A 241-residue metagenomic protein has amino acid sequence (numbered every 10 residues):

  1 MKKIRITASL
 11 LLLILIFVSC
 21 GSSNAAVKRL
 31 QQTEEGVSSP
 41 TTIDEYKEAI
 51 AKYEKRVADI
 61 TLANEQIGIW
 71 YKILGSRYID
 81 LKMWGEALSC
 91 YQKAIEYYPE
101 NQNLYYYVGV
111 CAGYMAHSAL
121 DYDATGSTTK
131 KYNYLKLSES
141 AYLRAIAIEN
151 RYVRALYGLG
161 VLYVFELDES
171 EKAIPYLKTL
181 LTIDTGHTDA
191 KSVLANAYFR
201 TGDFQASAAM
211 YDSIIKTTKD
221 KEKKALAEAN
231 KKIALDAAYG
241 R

Functional and structural regions predicted by a protein language model:
C20-R77, L81: N-terminal leader/linker segments that initiate helical-solenoid repeat arrays
Y46-K55, L81-C90, H117-L143, L167-T179 (+1 more regions): Structural signature of tandem alpha-helical TPR/SEL1-like repeats, specifically the intra-repeat loop/turn
A58, L62, I95-E96, S140-A147 (+2 more regions): Conserved structural position within tetratricopeptide repeats
G68, Q102-N103, V153-R154, T188-D189 (+1 more regions): Helix-start (N-cap) detector for alpha-helical repeat units in TPR-like alpha-solenoids, especially tetratricopeptide
I73, Y107, G158, V193 (+1 more regions): Canonical tetratricopeptide repeat
S76, V110, H117, V161-L162 (+2 more regions): Residue-level recognition of tetratricopeptide repeat
D189-S192, N196-R241: Terminal, low-structured helical/coil segments at or just beyond the last alpha-helical repeat
